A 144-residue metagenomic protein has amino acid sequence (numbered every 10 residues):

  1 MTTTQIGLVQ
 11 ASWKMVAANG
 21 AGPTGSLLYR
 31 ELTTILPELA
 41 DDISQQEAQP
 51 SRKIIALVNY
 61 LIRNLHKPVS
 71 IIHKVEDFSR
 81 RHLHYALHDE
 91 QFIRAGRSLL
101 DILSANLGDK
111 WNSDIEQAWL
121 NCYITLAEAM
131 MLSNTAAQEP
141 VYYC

Functional and structural regions predicted by a protein language model:
M1-C144: Globin-like tetrapyrrole-binding proteins
